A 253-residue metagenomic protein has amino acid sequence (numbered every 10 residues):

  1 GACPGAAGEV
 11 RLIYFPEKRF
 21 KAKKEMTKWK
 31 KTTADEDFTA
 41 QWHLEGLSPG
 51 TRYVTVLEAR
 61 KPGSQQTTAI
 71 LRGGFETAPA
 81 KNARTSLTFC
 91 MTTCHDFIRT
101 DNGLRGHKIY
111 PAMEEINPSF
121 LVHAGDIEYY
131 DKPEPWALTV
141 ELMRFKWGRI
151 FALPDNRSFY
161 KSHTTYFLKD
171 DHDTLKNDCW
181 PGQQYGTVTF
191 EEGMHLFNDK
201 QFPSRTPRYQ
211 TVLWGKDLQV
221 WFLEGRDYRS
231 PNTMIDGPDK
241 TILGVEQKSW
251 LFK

Functional and structural regions predicted by a protein language model:
G1-K253: Metal-dependent phosphoester/phosphodiester hydrolase catalytic core
